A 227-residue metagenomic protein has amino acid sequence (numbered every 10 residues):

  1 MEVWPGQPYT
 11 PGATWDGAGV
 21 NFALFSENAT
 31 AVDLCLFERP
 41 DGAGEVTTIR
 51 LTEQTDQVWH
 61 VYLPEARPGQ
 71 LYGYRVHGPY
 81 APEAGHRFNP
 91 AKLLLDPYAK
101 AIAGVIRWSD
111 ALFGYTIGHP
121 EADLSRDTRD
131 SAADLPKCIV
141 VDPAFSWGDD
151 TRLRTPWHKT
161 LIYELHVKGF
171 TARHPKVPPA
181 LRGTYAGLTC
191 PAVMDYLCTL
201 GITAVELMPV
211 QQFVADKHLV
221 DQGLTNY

Functional and structural regions predicted by a protein language model:
M1-Y227: N-terminal structural segment of carbohydrate-active enzymes
